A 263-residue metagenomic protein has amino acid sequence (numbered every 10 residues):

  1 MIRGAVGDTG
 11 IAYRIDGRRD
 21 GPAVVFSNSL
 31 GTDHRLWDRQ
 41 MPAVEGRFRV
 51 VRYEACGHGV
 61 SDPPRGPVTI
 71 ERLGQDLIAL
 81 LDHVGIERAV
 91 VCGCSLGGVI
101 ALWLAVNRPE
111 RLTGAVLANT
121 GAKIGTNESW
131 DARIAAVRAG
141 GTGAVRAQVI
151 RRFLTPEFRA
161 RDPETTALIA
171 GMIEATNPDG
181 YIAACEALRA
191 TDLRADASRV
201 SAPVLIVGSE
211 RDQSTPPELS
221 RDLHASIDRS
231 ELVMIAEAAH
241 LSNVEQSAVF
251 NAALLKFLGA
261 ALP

Functional and structural regions predicted by a protein language model:
T9-P63: Conserved HGGG/HGGXW glycine-rich cap/lid loop of the alpha/beta-hydrolase fold
R35-P42, V51-C92, A252-L255: Active-site loop/oxyanion-hole signature of alpha/beta-hydrolase fold enzymes
V99-N107, R111-G141, R146: Flexible "cap/lid" loop of the alpha/beta hydrolase fold
G125-E128, G140-R199: Conserved alpha/beta-hydrolase catalytic His-Asp/Glu region
V200, I206-G208: Short beta-strand/loop motif that positions the catalytic acidic residue of the alpha/beta-hydrolase fold
A202, P216-A225: Short alpha-helix in the alpha/beta-hydrolase fold that links the catalytic acid
R211-T215: Acidic catalytic loop of the alpha/beta-hydrolase fold
S230-P263: Catalytic active-site module of serine/aspartate enzymes centered on a nucleophile-bearing elbow/loop
